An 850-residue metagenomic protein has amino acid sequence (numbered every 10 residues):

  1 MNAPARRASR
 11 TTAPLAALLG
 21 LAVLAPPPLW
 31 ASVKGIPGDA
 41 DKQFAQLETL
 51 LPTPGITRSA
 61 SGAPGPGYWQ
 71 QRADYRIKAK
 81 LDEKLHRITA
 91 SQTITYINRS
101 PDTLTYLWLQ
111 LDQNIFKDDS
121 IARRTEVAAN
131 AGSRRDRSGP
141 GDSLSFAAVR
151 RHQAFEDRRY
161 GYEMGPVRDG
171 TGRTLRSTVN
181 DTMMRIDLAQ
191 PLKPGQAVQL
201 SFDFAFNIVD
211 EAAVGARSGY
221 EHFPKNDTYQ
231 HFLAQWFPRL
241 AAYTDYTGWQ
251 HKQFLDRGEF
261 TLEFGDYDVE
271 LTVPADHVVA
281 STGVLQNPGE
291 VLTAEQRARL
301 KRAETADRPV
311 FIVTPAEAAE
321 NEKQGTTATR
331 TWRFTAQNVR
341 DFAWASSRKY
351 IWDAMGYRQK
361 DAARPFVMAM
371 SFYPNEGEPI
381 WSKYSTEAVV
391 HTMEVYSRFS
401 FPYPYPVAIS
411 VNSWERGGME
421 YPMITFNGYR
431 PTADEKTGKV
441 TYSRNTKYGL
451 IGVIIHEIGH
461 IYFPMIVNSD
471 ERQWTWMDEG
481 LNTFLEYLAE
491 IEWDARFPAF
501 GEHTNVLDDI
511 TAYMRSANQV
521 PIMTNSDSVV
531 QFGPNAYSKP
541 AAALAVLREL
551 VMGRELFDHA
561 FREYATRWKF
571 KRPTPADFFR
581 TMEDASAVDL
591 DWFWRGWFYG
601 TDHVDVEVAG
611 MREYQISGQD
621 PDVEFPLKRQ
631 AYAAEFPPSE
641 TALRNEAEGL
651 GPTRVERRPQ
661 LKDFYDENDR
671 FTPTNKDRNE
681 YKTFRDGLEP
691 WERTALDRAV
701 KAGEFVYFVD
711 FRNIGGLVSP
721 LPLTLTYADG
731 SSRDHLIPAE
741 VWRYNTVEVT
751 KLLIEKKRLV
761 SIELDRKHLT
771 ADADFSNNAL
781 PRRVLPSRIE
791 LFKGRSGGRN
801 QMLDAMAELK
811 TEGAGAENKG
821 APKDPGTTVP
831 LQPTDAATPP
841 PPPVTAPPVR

Functional and structural regions predicted by a protein language model:
P14-P28: Bacterial N-terminal signal peptides
V33-G38, K78, R87, I97 (+8 more regions): A surface-exposed beta-strand-loop module
V33-Q110: Early extracytoplasmic/domain-onset interaction patches
G38-P54, R58, F334, A363-E689: Hydrophobic alpha-helical and helix-loop surface patches within well-folded domains that function as non-catalytic
K84, T566-R850: Beta/coil-rich, acidic/histidine-enriched accessory regions frequently appended to metallopeptidases
T95-N114, E126-N130, S138-R158, L255-E259 (+6 more regions): Surface-exposed beta-strand/loop patches in extracellular or lumenal glycoproteins
D119-P140, A205-Y267, P288, Y357-R358 (+1 more regions): Glycine/proline-rich low-complexity spacer/linker segments in large multi-domain proteins
Q235, L240-W249, L255-I455, F484: Hydrophobic helix-coil surface modules that form long, contiguous segments used for peptide/substrate interaction
